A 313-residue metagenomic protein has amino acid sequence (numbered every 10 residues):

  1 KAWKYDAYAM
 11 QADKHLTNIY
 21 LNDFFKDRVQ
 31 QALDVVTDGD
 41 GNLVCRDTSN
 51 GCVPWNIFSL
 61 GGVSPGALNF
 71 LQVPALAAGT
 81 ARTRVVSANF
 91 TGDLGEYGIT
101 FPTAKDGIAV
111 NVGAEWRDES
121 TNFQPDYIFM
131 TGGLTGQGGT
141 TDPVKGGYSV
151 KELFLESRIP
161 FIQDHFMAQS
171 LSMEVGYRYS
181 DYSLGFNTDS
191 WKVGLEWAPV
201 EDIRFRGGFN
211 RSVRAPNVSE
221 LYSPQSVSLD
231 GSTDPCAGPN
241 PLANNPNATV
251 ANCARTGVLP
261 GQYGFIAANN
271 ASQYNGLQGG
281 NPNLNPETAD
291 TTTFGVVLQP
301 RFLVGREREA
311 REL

Functional and structural regions predicted by a protein language model:
K1-V150, F166, G208-P286, E307-L313: Surface-exposed, low-complexity loop segments enriched in small/polar and acidic residues
K1-W3, T91-K105, R158-M173, D181 (+2 more regions): Outer-membrane beta-barrel proteins
R84-F90, K151-I159, D189-L195, I203 (+2 more regions): Hydrophobic, lipid-facing positions within transmembrane beta-strands of outer-membrane proteins
G113-D118, E152-P160, E174-R178, V193-G194: Contiguous, well-ordered alpha-helical segments that form the cores/surfaces of helical PPI scaffolds
A114, V175-D181, W197, G207-R211 (+2 more regions): Active-site proximal loops enriched in glycine and acidic residues that flank catalytic Cys/His/Asp and coordinate
T135-T140, G176-Y179, S190-G194: Short helix/strand-bridging catalytic loops that position acidic/His residues to coordinate divalent metals and engage
G147, S180-D189: Solvent-exposed loop/turn segments connecting transmembrane beta-strands in outer-membrane beta-barrel proteins
L184-F186, P216-N217, V304-G305: Extracytoplasmic/secreted cell-surface and envelope-processing proteins
